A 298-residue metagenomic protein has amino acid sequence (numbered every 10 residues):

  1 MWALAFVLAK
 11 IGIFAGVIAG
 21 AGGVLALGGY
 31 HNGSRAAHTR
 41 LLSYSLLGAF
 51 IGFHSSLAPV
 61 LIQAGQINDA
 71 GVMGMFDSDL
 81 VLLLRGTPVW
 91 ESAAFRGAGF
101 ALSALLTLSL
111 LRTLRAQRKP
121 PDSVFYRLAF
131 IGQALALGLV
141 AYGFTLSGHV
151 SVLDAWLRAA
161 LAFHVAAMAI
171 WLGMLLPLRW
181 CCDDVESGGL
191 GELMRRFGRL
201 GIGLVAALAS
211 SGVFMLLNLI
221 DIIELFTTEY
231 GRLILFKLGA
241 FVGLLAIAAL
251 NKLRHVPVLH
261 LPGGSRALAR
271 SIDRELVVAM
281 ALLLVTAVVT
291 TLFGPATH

Functional and structural regions predicted by a protein language model:
M1-H298: Polytopic transmembrane helical bundles with strong interfacial aromatic enrichment
